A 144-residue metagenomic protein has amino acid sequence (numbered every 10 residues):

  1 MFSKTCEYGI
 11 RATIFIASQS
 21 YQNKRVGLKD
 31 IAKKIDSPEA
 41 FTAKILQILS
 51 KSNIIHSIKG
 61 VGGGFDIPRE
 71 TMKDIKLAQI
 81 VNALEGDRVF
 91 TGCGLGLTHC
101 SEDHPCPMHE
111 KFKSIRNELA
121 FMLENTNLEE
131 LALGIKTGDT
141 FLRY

Functional and structural regions predicted by a protein language model:
M1-C6, E110: Short amphipathic alpha-helical boundary/capping segments
K4, I10, I14-S37, H56 (+1 more regions): N-terminal helix-turn-helix DNA-binding core of bacterial DNA-binding proteins
T13, L46-Q47: Short, hydrophobic-biased segments on the C-terminal half of alpha helices that form "recognition helices"
S52-N53: Glycine-centered, phosphate/nucleic-acid-interacting loop/turn motifs that mediate DNA/RNA or nucleotide
V61-P68: Minor-groove-contacting beta-hairpin "wing" of winged helix-turn-helix DNA-binding domains
T71-L95, R116: Conserved segment of winged-helix/HTH DNA-binding domains
T91-Y144: C-terminal regulatory/oligomerization modules of transcriptional regulators
